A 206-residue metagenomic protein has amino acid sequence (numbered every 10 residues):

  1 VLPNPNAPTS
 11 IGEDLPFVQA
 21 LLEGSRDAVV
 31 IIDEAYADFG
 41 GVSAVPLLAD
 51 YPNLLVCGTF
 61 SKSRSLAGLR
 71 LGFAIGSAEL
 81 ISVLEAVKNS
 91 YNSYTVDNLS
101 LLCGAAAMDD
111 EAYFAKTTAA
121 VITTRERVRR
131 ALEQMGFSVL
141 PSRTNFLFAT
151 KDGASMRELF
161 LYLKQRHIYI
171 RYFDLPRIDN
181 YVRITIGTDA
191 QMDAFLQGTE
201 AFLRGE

Functional and structural regions predicted by a protein language model:
V1-P5, V30-I32, L140-R143: Short beta-strands and strand-loop turn motifs
P8-V30, E34-L66: Active-site pre-lysine segment of PLP-dependent enzymes
P16, Y162-R166, R171, L175-E206: PLP-dependent enzyme catalytic core of the Aspartate aminotransferase-like
N53-E133, F137-L140: PLP-dependent aminotransferase class I/II
G68, R143, R177-N180: Short acidic/glycine-enriched loop/turn segments that link adjacent beta-strands
G76, A149-G153, I186-T188: Short beta-strand-to-loop capping motifs
V121-I122, Q134-R166, V182: Conserved PLP-binding catalytic core of the aspartate aminotransferase-like
